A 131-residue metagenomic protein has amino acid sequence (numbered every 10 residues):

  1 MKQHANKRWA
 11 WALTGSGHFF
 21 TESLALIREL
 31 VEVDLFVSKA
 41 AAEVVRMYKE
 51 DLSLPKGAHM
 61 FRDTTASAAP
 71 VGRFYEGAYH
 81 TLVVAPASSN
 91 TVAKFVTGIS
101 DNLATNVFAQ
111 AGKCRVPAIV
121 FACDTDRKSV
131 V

Functional and structural regions predicted by a protein language model:
M1-V131: A cross-family phosphate/adenosyl-ligand binding-site feature
